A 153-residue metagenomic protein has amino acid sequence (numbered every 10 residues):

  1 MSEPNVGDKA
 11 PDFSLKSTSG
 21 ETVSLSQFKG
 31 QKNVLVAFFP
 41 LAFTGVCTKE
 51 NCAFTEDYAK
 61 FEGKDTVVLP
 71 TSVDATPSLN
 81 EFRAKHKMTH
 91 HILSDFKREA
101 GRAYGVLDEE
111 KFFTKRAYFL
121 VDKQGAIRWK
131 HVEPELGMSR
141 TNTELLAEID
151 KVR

Functional and structural regions predicted by a protein language model:
M1-R153: Chalcogenol-based redox active-site neighborhoods
